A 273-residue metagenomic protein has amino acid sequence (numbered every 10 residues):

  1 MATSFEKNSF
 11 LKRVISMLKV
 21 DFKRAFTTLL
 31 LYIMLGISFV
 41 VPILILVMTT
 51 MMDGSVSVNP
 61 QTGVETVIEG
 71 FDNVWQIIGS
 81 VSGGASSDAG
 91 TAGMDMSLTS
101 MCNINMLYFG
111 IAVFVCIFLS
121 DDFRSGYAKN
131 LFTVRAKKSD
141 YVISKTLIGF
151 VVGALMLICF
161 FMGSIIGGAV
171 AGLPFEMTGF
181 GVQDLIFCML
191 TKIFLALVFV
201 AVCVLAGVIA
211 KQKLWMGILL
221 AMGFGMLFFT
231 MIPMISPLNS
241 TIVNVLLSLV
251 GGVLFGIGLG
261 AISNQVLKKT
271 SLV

Functional and structural regions predicted by a protein language model:
A2-S38: Aromatic- and glycine-rich beta-strand/loop motifs that create alpha-glucan
S4, D21-A25, L254-V273: Junction motif at the cytosolic side of a transmembrane helix
F5-K7, L31, I37-F118, I143-A210 (+2 more regions): Secretory targeting signals
V40-L46, M222-P233: Aromatic-anchored segments of alpha-helical transmembrane domains
V115-V134: Transmembrane helix boundary and interhelical loop/hinge segments in multi-pass membrane proteins
K137-K138: Short coil/turn motifs that cap or connect alpha-helices
Q212-G223: Alpha-helical transmembrane segments of multi-pass membrane transporters/permeases
S236-S248, K269-V273: Membrane-interfacial helix-loop-helix junctions in multi-pass membrane proteins
